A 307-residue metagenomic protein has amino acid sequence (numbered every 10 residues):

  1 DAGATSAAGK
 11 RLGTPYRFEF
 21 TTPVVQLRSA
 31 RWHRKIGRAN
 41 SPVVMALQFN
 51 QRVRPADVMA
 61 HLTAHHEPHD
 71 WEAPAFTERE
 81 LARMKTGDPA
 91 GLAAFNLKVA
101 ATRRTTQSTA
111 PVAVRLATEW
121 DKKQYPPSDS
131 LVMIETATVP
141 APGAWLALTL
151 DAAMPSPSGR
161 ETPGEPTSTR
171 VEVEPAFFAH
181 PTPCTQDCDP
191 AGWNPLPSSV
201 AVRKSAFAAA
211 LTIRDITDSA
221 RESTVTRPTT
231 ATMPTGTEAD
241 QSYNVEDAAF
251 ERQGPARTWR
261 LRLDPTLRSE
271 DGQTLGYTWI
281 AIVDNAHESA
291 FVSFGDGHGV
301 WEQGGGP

Functional and structural regions predicted by a protein language model:
D1-P307: Acidic, low-complexity Ser/Thr/Gly/Pro-rich repeat segments typical of extracellular/periplasmic and surface-exposed
